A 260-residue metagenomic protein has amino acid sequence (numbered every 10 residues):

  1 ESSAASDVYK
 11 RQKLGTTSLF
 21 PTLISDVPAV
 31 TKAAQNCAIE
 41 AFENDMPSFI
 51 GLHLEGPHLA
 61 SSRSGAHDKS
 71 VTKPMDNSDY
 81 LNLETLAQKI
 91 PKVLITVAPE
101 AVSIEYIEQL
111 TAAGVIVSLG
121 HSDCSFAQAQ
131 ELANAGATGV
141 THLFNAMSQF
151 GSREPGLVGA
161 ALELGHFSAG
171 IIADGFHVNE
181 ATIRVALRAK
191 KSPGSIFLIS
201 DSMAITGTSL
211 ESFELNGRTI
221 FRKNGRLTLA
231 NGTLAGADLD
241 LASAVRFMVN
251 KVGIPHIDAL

Functional and structural regions predicted by a protein language model:
E1-A5, Y9: Single conserved hydrophobic/aromatic residue that forms the stacking wall/gate of nucleotide- or nucleobase-binding
A4, G15-S18, S48, P91 (+2 more regions): Short loop/turn motifs at secondary-structure junctions
K10-R11, A41: N-terminal hydrophobic targeting/anchoring segments and the immediately downstream early-domain regions of hydrolases
T16-L19, L59-G65, H166: Acidic/polar active-site rim loop that often engages polyanionic ligands
L19-V27, I95-V97, A169-D174: Conserved strand-turn element in the central/C-terminal portion of the radical SAM core barrel that lines
S25-P28, H58, G175-F176, M203: Acidic, glycine-rich active-site loops and adjacent beta-strand->loop/helix elements that engage anionic groups
A29-P155, G207: Histidine/acidic-residue-rich, glycine-tolerant segments that coordinate divalent metal ions
Q128-A259: Active-site-adjacent C-terminal substructures of enzyme catalytic domains
